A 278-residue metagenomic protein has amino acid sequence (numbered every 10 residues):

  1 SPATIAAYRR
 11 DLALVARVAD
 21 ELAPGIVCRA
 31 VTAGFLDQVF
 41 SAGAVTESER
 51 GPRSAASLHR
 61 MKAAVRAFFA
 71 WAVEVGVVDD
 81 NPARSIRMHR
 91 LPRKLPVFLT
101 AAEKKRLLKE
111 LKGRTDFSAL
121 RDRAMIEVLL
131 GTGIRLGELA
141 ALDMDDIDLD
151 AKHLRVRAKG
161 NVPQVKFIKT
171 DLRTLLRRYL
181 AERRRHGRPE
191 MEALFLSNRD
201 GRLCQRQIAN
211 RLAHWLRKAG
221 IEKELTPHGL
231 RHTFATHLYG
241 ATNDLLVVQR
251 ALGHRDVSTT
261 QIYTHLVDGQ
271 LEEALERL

Functional and structural regions predicted by a protein language model:
S1-L278: Conserved catalytic core of the tyrosine transesterase superfamily
